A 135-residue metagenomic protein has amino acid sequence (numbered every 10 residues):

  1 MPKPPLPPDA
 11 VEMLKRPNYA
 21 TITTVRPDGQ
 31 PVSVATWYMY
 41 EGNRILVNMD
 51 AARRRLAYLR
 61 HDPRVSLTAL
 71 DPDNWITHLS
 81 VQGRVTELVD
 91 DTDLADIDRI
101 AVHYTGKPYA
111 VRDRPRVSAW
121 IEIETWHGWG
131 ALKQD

Functional and structural regions predicted by a protein language model:
M1-P5, I76-D135: Charged, gly/pro-rich active-site loop segments
M1-R16: Extreme N-terminal tail/first-helix region
L6, R54, L59-D62: Short amphipathic alpha-helical segments
P17-D50, A57, S66-A69, S80: Short beta-strand segments
D28-Q30, D71-W75, D113: A short beta-turn/loop motif at secondary-structure boundaries
A51, D71-P72, I123: Short secondary-structure boundary segments
R53-R55, N74, D135: Short, surface-exposed beta-strand-loop junctions and turns on beta-sheet-rich folds
